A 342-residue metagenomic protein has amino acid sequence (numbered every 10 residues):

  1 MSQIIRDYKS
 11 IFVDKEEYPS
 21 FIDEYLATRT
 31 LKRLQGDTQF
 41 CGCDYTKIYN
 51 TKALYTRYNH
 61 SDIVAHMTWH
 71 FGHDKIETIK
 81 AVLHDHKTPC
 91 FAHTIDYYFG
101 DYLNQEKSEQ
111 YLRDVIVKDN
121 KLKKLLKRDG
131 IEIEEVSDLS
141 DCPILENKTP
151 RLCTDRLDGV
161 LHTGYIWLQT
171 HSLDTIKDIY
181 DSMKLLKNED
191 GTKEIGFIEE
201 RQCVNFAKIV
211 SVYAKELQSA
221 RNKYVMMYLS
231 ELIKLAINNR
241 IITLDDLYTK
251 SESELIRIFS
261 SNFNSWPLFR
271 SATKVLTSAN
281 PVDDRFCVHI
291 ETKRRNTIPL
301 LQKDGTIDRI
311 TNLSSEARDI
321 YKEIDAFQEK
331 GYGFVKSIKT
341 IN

Functional and structural regions predicted by a protein language model:
M1-I76, T88-N342: Histidine-centered, transition-metal-coordinating active-site segments
E77-D85: Short alpha-helical catalytic segment bearing the HExxH-like zincin motif of zinc-dependent metalloproteases
